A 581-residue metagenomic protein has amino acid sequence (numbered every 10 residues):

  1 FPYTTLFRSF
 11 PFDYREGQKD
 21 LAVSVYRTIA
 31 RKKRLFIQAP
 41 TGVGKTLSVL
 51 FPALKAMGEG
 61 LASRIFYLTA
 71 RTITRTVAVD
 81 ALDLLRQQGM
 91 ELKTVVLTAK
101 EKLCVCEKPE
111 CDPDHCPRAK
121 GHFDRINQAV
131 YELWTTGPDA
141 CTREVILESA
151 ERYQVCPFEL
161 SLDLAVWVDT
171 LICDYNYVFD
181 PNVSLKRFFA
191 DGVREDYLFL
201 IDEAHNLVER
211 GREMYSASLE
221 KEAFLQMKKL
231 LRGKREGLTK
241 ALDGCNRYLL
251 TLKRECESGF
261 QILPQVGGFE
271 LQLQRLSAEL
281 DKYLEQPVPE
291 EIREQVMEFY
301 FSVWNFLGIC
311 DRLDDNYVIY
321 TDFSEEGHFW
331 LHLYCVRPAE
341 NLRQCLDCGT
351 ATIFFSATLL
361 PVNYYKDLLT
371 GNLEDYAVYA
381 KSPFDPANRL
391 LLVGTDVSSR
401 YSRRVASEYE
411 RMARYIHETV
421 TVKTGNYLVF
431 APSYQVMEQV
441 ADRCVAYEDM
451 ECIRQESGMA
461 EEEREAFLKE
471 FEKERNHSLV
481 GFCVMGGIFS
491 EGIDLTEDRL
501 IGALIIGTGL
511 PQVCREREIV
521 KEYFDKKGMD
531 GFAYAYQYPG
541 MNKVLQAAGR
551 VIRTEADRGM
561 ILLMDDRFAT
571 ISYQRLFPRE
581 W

Functional and structural regions predicted by a protein language model:
F1-L6: Short, small-residue-biased leader/transition segments that mark boundaries at the very start of proteins
F7-P11, E16, L61-L171, N176-F179 (+5 more regions): A substrate-engagement module of RecA-like helicase motors
F7-Q38: Conserved pre-motif I regulatory segment
R31-P52: Walker A/P-loop
I146-V166, L171, N182-F189, Y283-S398 (+4 more regions): A contiguous, basic/glycine-rich beta-loop/short-helix subdomain that forms a polymer-engagement track
Q344, V397-P432: Conserved interdomain hinge at the start of the Helicase C-terminal
T395-S407, S457-F568: Conserved RecA-like P-loop NTPase helicase motor core
P432-E456: Conserved helicase motor "Helicase C" RecA-like lobe of SF1/SF2 P-loop NTPases
